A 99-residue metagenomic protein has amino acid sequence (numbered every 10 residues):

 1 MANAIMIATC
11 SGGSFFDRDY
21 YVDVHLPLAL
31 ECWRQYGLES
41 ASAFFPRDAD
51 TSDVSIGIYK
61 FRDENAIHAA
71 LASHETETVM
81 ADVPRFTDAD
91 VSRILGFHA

Functional and structural regions predicted by a protein language model:
M1-A99: Macromolecular interaction modules
